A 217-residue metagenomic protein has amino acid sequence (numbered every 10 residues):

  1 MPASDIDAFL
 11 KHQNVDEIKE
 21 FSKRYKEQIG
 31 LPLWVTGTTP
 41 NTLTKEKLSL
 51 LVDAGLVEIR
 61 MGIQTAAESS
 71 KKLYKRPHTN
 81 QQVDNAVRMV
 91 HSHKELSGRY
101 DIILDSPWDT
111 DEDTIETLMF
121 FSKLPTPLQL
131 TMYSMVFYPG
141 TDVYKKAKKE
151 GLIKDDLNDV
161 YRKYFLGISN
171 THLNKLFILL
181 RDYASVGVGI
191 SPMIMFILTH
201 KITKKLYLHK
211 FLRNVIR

Functional and structural regions predicted by a protein language model:
M1-R99, L104: Conserved SAM/AdoMet-binding glycine-rich loop
L10-V15, D109, P139-G140: Substrate-binding strand-loop-helix patch in Rossmann-like NAD(P)-dependent oxidoreductase/epimerase domains
G37, S106-E112, F120: Short linear motifs at secondary-structure transitions and domain/linker junctions
Q64, P107, D142: Gly/Ser/Thr-rich beta-alpha loop segments that engage phosphate groups in nucleotides
S97, E112-R217: C-terminal accessory regions of radical SAM enzymes
D105-S106, I168: Short, well-ordered beta-strand elements within core beta-sheets of diverse protein domains
